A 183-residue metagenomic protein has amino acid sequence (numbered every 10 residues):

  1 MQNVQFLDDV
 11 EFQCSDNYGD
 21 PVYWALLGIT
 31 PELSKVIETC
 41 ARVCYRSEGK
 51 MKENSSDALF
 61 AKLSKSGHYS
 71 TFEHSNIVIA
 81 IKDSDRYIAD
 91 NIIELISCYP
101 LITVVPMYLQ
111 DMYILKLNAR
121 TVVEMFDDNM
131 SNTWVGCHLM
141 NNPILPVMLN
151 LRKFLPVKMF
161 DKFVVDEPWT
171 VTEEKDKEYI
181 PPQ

Functional and structural regions predicted by a protein language model:
M1-Q183: Family-specific signature for flavin-dependent thymidylate synthase
